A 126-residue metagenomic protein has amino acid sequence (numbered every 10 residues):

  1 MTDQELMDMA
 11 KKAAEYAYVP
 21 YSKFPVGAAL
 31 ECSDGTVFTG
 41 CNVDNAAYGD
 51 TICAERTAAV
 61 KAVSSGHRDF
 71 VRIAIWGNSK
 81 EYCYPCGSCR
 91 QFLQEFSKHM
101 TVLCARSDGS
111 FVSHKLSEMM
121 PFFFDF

Functional and structural regions predicted by a protein language model:
M1, F38-T39: Polybasic, low-complexity association/targeting segments
T2-V19, S65-F126: C-terminal binding/interaction regions
S22: Active-site segments that bind and position negatively charged phosphate/pyrophosphate groups
P25-C32: Short beta-strand scaffold segments in enzyme catalytic cores
T36-V37, F111: Hydrophobic "anchor" residues
C41-T57: Compact, glycine-rich, soluble single-domain proteins
T57, K61-S65: Feature captures the catalytic cores and cofactor-binding loops of soluble hydro-lyases/lyases that act on carboxylate
